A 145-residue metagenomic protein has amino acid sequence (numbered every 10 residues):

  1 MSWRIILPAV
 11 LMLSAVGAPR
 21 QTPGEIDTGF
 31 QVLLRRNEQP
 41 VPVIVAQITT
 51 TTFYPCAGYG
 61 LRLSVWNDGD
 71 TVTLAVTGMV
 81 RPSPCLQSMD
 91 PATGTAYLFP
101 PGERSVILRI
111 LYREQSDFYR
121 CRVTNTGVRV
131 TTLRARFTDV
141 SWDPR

Functional and structural regions predicted by a protein language model:
M1-I6: Bacterial N-terminal signal peptides that target proteins for export
A9-A18: Hydrophobic h-region of N-terminal signal peptides that target proteins for export in Gram-negative bacteria
P19-D70, F118-R145: Primarily secretory-pathway and cell-envelope proteins
W66-V72, M79, R113: Change "in extracellular beta-sheet-rich domains … of secreted and cell-surface proteins" to "in beta-sheet-rich domains
V76-G102: An anionic, turn-rich surface loop/hairpin at beta-sheet edges that serves as a generic interaction/coordination patch
R81-P84, L111-R120: Short acidic/polar inter-strand loop motif in beta-rich domains
P101-R113: A short tyrosine-centered beta-strand micro-motif
